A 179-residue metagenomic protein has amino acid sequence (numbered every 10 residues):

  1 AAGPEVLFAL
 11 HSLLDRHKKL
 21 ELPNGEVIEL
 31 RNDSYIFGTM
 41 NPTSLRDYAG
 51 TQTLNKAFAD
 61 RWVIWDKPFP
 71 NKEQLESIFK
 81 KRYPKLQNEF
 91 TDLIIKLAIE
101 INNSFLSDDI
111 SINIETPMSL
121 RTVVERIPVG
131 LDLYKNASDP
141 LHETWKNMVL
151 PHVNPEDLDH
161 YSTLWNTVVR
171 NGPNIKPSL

Functional and structural regions predicted by a protein language model:
A1-L179: C-terminal regulatory/interaction module of P-loop NTP-utilizing enzymes
